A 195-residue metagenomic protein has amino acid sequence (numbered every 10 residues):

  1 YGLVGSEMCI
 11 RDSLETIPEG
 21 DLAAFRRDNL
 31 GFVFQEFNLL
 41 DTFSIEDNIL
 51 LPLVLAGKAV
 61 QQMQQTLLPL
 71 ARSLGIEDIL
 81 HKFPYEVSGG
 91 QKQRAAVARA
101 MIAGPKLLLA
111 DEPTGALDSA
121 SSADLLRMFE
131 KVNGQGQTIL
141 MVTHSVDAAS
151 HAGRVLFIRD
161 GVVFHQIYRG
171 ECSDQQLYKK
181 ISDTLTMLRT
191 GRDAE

Functional and structural regions predicted by a protein language model:
Y1-G5, I10: Single conserved hydrophobic/aromatic residue that forms the stacking wall/gate of nucleotide- or nucleobase-binding
S13, Q61-D78: Conserved ABC ATPase "signature" region
R27, K82-Y85, I102-A103, Q135: Conserved signature/switch motifs of ABC ATPase nucleotide-binding domains
F43-L51: Short coil-to-helix segment of the ABC ATPase nucleotide-binding domain corresponding to the Q-loop/switch region
I76, L80, A100-M101: ABC ATPase C-loop
F83-V87, Q91-Q93: Conserved ABC ATPase signature
L108-D111: Catalytic Walker B motif of ABC-type/P-loop ATPase nucleotide-binding domains
V162-T186: Conserved beta-strand-loop-alpha-helix hinge in the C-terminal portion of ABC ATPase nucleotide-binding domains
